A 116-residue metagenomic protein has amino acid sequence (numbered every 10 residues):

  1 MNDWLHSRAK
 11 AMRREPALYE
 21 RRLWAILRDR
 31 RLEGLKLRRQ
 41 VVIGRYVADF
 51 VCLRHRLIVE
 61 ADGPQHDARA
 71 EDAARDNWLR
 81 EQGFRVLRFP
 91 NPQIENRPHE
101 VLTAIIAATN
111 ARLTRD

Functional and structural regions predicted by a protein language model:
M1-K36, T109-D116: Solvent-exposed, charged helical/coil patches that constitute nucleic-acid or partner-interaction surfaces
A11-A17, V41-A108: Basic, amphipathic alpha-helical patches used to engage nucleic acids or provide basic targeting signals, exemplified
